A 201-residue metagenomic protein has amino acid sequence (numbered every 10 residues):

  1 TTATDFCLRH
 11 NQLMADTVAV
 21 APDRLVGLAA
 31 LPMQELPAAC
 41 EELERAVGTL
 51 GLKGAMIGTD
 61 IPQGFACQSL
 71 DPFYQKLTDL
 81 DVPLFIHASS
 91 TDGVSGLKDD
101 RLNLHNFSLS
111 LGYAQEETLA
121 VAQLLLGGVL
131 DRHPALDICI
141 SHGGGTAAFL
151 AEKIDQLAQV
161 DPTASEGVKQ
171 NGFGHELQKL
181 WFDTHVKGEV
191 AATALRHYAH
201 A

Functional and structural regions predicted by a protein language model:
T1-Q123, G127-G128: Active-site gating/metal-coordination segments in enzymes
L102-L126, R132, D137, S141-A201: H/E-rich (His + Asp/Glu) clusters that bind or coordinate divalent metals
